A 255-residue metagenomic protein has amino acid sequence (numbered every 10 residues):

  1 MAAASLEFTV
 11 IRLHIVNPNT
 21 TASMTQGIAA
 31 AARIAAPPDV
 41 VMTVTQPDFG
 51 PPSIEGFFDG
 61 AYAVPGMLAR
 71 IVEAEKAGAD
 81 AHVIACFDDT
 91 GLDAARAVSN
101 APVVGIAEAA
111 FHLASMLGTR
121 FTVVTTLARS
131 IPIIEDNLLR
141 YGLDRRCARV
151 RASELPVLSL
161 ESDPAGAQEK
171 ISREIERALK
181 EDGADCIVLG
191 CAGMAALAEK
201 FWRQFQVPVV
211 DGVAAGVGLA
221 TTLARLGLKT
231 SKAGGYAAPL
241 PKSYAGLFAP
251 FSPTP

Functional and structural regions predicted by a protein language model:
I11-A35: N-terminal beta1-alpha1 ligand-phosphate binding loop
I15, K76-C86, G183-C191: Periplasmic-binding protein-like
S23, S115-S153, G166, T222-P255: Short, glycine-/small-residue-rich phosphate/pyrophosphate-handling segment
V44-I71, L158-D163: N-terminal beta-loop-helix "entrance" segment that forms/cooperates in small-molecule cofactor or anionic ligand
A61-G78, E169-G183: Short, well-structured alpha-helical segments in soluble
D89-T90, S172-Q204, V217: Hydrophobic alpha-helical
A94-L117, K200-A220: Short, acidic/small-residue loops that bind anionic groups at enzyme active sites
P132-G190: Active-site rim beta-loop-alpha module in soluble metabolic enzymes
